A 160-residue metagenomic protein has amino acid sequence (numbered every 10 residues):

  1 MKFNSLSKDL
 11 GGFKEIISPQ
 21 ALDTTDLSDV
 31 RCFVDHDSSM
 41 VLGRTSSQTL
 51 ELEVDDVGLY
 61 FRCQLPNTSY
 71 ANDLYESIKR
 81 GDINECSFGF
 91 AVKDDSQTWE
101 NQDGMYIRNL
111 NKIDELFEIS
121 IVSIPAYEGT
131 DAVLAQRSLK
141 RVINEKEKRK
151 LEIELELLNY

Functional and structural regions predicted by a protein language model:
M1-N144: Signature of dsDNA virion morphogenesis modules
N144-Y160: Enriched but not universal
